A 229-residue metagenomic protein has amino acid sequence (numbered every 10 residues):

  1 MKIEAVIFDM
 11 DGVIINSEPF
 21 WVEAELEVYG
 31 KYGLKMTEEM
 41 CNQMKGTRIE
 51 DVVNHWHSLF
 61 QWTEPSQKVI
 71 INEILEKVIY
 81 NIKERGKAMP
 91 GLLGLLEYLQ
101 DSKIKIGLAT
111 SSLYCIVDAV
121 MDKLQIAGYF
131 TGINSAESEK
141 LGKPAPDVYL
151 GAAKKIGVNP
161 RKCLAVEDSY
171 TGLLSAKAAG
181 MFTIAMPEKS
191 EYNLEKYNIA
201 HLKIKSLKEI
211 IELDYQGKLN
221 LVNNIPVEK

Functional and structural regions predicted by a protein language model:
M1-E4, E97-Q100, L113-K229: Asp-based, Mg2+/Mn2+-dependent phosphohydrolase catalytic module
M1-N42: Active-site neighborhood of HAD-like aspartate-dependent phosphohydrolases
V22, L26, G46-N54, I71 (+2 more regions): An amphipathic alpha-helix signature
V28-Y29, R48-T63, V120, A152-A153: Helix-loop "lid/cap" segments that line or gate small-molecule binding pockets
K35, H57-G94: Metal-dependent phosphoesterase signature
Y80-L108, Y114, D118: Short, acidic loop-to-helix structural element flanking the phosphoryl-transfer center in phosphate-processing enzymes
